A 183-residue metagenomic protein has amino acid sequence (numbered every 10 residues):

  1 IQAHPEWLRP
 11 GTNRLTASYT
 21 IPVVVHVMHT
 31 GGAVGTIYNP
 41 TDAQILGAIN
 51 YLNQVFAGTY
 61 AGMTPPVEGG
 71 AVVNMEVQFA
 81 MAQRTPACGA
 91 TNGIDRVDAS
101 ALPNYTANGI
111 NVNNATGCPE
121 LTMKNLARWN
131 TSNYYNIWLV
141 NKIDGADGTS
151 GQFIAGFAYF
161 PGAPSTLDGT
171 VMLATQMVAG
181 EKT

Functional and structural regions predicted by a protein language model:
I1-N133, V140: Propeptide-to-catalytic entry region of secreted or membrane-anchored zinc metalloproteases
V112-T183: Active-site-proximal segment of zinc-dependent metalloprotease catalytic domains
